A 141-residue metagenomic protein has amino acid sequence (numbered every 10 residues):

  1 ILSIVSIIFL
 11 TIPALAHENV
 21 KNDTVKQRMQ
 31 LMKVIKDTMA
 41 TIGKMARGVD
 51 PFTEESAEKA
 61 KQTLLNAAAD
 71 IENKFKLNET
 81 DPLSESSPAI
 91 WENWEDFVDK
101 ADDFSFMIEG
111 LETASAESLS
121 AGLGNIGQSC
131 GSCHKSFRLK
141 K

Functional and structural regions predicted by a protein language model:
I1-I4: Bacterial N-terminal signal peptides that target proteins for export
L10-A16: Sec/Tat signal peptide C-region and signal peptidase I cleavage site
E18-K141: Sequence context surrounding c-type heme c attachment/ligation sites in exported
